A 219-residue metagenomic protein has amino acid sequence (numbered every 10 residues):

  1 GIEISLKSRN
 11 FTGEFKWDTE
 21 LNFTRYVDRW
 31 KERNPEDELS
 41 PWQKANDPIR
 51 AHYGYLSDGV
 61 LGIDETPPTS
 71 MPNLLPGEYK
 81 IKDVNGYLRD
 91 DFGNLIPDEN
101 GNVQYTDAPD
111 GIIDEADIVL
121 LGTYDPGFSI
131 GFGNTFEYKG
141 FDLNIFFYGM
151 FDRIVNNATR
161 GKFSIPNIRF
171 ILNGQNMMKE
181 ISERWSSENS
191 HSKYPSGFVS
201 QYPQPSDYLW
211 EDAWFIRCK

Functional and structural regions predicted by a protein language model:
G1-K219: Outer/extracellular conduits and scaffolds centered on Gram-negative outer-membrane beta-barrels
